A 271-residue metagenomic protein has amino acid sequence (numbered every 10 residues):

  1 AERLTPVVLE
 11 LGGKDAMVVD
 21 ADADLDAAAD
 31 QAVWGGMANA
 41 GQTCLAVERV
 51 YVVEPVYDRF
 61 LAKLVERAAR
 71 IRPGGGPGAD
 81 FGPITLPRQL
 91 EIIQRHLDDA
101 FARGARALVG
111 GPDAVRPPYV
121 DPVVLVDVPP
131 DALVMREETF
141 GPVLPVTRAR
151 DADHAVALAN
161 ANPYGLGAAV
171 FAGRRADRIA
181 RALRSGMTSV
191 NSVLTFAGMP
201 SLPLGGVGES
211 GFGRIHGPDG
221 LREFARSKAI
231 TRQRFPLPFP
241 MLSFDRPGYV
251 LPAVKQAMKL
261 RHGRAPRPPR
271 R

Functional and structural regions predicted by a protein language model:
A1-P129, V190, F239, L251-P252 (+1 more regions): ALDH superfamily catalytic-core signature
V18, A69, P112, Y119-R271: Conserved C-terminal structural/oligomerization subdomain of aldehyde/semialdehyde dehydrogenase
